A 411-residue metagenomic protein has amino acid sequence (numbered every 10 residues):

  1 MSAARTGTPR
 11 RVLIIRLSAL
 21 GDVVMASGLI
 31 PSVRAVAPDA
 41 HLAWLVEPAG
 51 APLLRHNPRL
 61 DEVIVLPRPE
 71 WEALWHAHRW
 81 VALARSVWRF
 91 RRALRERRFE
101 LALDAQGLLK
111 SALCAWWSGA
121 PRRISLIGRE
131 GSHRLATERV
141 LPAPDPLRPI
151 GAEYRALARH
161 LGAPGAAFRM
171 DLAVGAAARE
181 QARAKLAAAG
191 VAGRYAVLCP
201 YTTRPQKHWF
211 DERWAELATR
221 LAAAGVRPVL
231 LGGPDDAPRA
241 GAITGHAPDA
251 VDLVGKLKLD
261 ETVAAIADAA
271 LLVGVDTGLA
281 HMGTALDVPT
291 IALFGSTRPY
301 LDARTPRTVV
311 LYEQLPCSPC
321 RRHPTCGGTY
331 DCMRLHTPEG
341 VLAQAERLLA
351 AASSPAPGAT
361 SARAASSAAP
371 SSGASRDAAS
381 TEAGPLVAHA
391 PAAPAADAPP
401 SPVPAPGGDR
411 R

Functional and structural regions predicted by a protein language model:
M1-R411: Catalytic machinery of carbohydrate-active enzymes, primarily nucleotide-sugar-dependent glycosyltransferases
